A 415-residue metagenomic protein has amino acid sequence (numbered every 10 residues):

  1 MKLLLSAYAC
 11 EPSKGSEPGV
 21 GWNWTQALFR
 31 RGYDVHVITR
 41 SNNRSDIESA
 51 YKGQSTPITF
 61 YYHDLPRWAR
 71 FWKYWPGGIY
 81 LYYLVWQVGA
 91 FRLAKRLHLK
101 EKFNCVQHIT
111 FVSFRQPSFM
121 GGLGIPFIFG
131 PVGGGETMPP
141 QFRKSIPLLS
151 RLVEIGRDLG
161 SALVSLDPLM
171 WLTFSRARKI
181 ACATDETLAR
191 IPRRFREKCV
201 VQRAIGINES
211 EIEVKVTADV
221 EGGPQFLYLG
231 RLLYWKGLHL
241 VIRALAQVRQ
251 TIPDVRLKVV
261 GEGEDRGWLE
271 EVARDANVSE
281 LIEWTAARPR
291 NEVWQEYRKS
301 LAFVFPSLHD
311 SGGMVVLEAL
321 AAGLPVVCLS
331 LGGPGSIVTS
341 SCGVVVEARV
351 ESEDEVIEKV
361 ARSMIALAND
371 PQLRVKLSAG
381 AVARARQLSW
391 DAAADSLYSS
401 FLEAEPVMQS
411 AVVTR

Functional and structural regions predicted by a protein language model:
M1-T56, L99, R415: N-terminal subdomain of nucleotide-sugar transferases
G19, P224, R231-Q250, E264-E270: A conserved mid-protein helix/loop that constitutes part of the nucleotide-sugar donor-binding site
F129, L159-K215, E221: Donor nucleotide-sugar binding/catalytic pocket of nucleotide-sugar-dependent glycosyltransferases
E270-R288: Nucleotide-activated donor-binding/catalytic signature segment of Leloir-type glycosyltransferases, i.e., the conserved
A287-R288, Q295-S300: Short alpha-helical donor nucleotide-sugar binding micro-motif in glycosyltransferases
L308: Aromatic "clamp/platform" in nucleotide-sugar-dependent glycosyltransferases that forms part of the donor/acceptor
P325-C328, V345: Short hydrophobic beta-strand element within catalytic cores of glycosyltransferases and related nucleotide-activated
G335-I365, Q372-L373: Change "using UDP/GDP/dTDP sugars" to "using nucleotide sugars
